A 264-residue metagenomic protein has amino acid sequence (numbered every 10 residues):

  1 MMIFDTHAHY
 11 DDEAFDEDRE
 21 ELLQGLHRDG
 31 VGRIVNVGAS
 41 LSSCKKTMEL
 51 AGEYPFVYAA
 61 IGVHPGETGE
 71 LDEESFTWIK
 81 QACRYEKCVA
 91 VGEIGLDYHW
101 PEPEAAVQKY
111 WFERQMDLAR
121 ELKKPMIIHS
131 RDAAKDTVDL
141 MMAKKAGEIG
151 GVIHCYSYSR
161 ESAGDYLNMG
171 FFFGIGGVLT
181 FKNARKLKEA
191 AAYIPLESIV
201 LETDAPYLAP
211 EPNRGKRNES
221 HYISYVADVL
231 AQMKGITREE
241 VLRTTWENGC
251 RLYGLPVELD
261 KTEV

Functional and structural regions predicted by a protein language model:
M1-V264: Mid-domain alpha/beta scaffold segments of enzyme catalytic cores
